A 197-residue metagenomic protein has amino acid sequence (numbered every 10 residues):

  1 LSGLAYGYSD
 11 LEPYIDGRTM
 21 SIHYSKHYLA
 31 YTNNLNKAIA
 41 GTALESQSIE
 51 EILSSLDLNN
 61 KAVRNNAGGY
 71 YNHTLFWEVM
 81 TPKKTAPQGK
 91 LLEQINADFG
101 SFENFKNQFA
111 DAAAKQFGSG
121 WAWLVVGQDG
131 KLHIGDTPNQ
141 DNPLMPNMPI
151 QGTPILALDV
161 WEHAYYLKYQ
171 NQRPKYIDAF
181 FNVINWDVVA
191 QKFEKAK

Functional and structural regions predicted by a protein language model:
L1-K197: Feature for soluble, non-membrane regions of globular proteins
